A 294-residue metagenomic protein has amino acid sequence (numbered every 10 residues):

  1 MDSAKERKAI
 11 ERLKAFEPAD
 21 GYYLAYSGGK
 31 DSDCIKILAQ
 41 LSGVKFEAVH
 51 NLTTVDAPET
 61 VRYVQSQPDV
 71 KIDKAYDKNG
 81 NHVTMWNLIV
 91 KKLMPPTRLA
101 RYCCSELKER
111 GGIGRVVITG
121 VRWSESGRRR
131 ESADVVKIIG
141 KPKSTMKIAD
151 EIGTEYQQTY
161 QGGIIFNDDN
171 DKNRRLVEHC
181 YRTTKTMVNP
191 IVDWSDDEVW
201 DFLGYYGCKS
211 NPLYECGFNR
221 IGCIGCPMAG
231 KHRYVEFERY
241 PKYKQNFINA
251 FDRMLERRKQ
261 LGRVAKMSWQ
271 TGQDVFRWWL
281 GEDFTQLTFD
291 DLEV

Functional and structural regions predicted by a protein language model:
M1-Y205: ATP-dependent adenylation/nucleotidyltransferase module used to activate substrates
W200, G204-V294: ATP/NTP-dependent adenylation/nucleotidyl-transfer catalytic domains that generate, transfer, or process NMP-activated
